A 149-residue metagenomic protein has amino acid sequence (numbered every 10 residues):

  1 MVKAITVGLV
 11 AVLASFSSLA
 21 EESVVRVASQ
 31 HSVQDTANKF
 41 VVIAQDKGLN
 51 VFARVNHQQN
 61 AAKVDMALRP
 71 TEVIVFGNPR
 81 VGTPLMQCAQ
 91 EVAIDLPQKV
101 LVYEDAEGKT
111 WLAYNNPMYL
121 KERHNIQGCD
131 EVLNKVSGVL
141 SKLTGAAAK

Functional and structural regions predicted by a protein language model:
V2-G8: Sec-dependent signal peptide recognition, specifically the positively charged N-region followed immediately by
S15-S18: N-terminal signal peptide c-region/cleavage motif recognized by signal peptidases
A20-G48, K149: Terminal, regulation- and interaction-focused segments at domain boundaries
Q34-A37, V41, Q58, S137 (+1 more regions): Extracytoplasmic/secreted envelope proteins and their assembly/folding machinery, especially bacterial periplasmic
V41, Q45, N56-Q98, V102: Compact, glycine-rich, soluble single-domain proteins
F52, R69-T71, D95, E107 (+1 more regions): Extracytoplasmic
K99-I126: Beta-strand/loop substructures that line and gate deep hydrophobic ligand-binding cavities in soluble
M118-K149: C-terminal partner/receptor-binding element of secreted or periplasmic proteins
